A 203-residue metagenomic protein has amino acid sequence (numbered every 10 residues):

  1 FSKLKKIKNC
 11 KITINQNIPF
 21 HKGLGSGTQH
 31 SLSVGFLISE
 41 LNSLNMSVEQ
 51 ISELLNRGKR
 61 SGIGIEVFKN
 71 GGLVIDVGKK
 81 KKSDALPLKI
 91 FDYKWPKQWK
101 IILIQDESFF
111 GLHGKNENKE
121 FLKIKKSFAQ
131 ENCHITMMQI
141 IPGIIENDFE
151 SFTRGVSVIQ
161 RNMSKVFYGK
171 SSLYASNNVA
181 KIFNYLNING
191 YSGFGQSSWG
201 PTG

Functional and structural regions predicted by a protein language model:
F1-S26, S39-V48: ATP-binding N-lobe of GHMP and related small-molecule kinases
C10-I14, G64-V67, G195-Q196: General beta-strand structural signal in soluble alpha/beta enzymes
I12-I14, I104-D106, G203: A structural signal for short, well-ordered beta-strand segments
H21, V74, N162, T202-G203: Short, active-site-adjacent cap segments at secondary-structure transitions
G23-H30, F128-A129, F194-W199: Short glycine/threonine-rich catalytic loop with a Thr-x-Gly-x-Asp
L24-V48, V67-G78: DPxDG-like acidic metal-binding loop motif
S47-S192: ATP-dependent small-molecule kinase catalytic core of the GHMP/sugar-kinase superfamily and closely related
V179, S197-G203: Small/polar glycine-rich anion-binding or flexible loop at a beta-alpha turn
